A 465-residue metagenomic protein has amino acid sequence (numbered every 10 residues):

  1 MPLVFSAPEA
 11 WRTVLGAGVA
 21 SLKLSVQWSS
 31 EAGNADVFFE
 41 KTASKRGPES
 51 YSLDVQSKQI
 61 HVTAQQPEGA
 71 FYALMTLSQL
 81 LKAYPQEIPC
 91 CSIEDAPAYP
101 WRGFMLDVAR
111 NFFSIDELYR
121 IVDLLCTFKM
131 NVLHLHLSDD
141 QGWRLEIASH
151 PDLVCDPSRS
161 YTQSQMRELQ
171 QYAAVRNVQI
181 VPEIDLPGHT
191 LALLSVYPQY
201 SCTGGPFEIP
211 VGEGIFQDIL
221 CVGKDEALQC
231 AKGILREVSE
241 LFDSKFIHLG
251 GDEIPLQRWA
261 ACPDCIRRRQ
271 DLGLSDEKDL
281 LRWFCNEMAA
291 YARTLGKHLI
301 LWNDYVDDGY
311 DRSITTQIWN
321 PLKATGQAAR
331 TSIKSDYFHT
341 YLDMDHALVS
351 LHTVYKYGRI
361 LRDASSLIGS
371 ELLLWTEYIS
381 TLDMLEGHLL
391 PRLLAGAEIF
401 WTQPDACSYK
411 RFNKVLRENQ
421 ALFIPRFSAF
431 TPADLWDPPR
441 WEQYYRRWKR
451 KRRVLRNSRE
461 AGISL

Functional and structural regions predicted by a protein language model:
M1-E94, Y291-V306, Y310-R312, R417-L465: Acidic, contiguous N-terminal accessory segments
R46-H248, C262, E287, Y291 (+1 more regions): Feature activates predominantly on carbohydrate-active enzymes
Q66, R120, S164-E168, E226-G233 (+7 more regions): Generic recognition of stable, solvent-exposed alpha-helical segments in well-folded globular domains
V108, L137-D139, P182-L186, G251-E253 (+4 more regions): A cross-domain feature marking catalytic cores of carbohydrate-active enzymes and several ubiquitous metabolic/repair
F112-S114, D140-R144, P187-L193, I254-R258 (+4 more regions): Flexible loop/turn segments at secondary-structure boundaries
R159, L220-L228, L274-R282, I314-I318 (+3 more regions): Hydrophobic alpha-helical scaffolding
R236, E240-Q317, L322-Q327: Gly/Pro-rich turn-and-neighbor structural signature
L299-D304, G309-I314, W319-L465: Flexible, acidic glycine-rich loops studded with aromatic residues
